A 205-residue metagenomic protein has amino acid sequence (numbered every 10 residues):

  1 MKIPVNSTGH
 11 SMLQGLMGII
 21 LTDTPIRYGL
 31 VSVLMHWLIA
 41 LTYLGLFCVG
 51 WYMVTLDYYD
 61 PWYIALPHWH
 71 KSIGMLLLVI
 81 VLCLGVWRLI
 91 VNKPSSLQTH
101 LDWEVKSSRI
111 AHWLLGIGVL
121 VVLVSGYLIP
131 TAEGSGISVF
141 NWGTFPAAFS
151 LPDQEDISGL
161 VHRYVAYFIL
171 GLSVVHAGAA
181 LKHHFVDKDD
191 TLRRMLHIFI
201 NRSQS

Functional and structural regions predicted by a protein language model:
K2-S205: Membrane-embedded alpha-helical bundles that constitute the cytochrome b-like, heme-associated redox core of multi-pass
